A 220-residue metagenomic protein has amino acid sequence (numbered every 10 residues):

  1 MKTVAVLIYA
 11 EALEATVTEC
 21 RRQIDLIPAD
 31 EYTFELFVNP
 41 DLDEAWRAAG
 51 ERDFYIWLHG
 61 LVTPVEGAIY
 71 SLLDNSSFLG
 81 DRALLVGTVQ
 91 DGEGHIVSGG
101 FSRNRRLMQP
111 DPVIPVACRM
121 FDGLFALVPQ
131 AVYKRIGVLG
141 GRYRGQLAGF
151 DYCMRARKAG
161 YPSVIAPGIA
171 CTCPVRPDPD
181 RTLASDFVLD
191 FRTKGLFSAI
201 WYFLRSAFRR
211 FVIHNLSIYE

Functional and structural regions predicted by a protein language model:
M1-R22: N-proximal low-complexity "stem/linker" segments adjacent to membrane-targeting elements
E19-E31: Short, acidic, metal-binding catalytic loop of nucleotide-sugar glycosyltransferases
D41-F54: Active-site nucleotide-sugar/metal-binding loop of Leloir-type enzymes
R52-T63: Short beta-strand-to-loop acidic/aromatic patch adjacent to the donor-nucleotide binding site
V65-S98: Conserved donor NDP-sugar-binding/catalytic core segment of glycosyltransferases
M108-V128: A recurrent flexible, glycine/aromatic-enriched loop bordering the glycosyltransferase active site that acts as
A126, V132-I136, R142-I169: A short, conserved alpha-helix in the catalytic core of glycosyltransferases
M154, P162-E220: Active-site-adjacent helix/loop segment of glycosyltransferases that harbors family-specific signature motifs
